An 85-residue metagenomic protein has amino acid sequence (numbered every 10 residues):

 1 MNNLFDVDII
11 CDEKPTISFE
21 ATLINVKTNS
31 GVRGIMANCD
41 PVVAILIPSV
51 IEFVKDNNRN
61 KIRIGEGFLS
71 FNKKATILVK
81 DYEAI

Functional and structural regions predicted by a protein language model:
M1-L4: Intrinsically disordered, compositionally biased charged tails
D6-I85: Compact, glycine-rich, soluble single-domain proteins
